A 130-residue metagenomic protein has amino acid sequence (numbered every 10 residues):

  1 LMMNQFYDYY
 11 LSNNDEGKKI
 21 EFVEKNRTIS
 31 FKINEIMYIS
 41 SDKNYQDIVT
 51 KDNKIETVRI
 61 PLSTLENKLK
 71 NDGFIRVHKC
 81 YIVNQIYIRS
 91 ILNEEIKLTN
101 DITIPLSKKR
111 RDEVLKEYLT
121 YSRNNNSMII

Functional and structural regions predicted by a protein language model:
M2-T99, T103-L106: Conserved binding/recognition cores within well-folded domains
L115-E117: Short, surface-exposed, low-complexity cationic segments
N125-I130: Intrinsically disordered, low-complexity protein-interaction/activation regions
